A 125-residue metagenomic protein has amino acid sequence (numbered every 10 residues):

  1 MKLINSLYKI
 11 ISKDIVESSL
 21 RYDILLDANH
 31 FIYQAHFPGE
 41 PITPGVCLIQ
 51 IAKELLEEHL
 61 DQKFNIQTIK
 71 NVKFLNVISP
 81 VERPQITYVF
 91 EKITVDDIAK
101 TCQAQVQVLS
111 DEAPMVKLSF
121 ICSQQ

Functional and structural regions predicted by a protein language model:
M1-N5, P80-R83: Short, solvent-exposed secondary-structure boundary motifs
K2-T43: Catalytic strand-loop segment that frames the active site of acyl-thioester-processing enzymes
K9, E91-Q125: HotDog/MaoC-like acyl-thioester-processing domains
I15-S18, S79, V95, D111: Short strand-connecting beta-turns/loops that link adjacent beta-strands
E17-R21, C47, Q85-T87: Intrinsic-disorder/low-complexity, polar/charged segments enriched in Ser/Thr/Lys/Arg/Asp/Glu/Gln
L20-I24, I66, K100-V108: Short, well-ordered strand-loop elements centered on a beta-strand within folded domains, enriched for acidic residues
G39-P44, L48-I49, K53: Compact, glycine-rich, soluble single-domain proteins
K53-I93, T101, S119-I121: Hydrophobic beta-strand-centered segment that forms part of the acyl-chain substrate-binding groove
